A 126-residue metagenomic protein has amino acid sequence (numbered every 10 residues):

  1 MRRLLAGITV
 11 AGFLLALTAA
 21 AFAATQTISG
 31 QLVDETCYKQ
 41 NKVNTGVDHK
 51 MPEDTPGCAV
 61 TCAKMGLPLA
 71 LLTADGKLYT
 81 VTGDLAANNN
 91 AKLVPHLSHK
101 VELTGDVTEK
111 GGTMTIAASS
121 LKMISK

Functional and structural regions predicted by a protein language model:
M1-L4: Positively charged n-region of N-terminal signal peptides that target proteins for export
I8-T18: Bacterial N-terminal signal peptides
A19-T25: Boundary at the C-terminal end of the N-terminal hydrophobic targeting segment
T25-M65, S98, G105: Structural detector for short beta-strands of small beta-barrel domains
P52-C58, T82-A91: N-terminal post-signal-peptidase region of extra-cytosolic proteins
A70-A74, A117: Short, acidic/hydrophobic/Gly-rich beta-strand patch recurrent on exposed beta strands that often constitutes part
A87-E102: Short nucleic-acid-contacting surface segments enriched for D/E, G, S/T with interspersed K/R
T108-K126: OB-fold/S1-family single-stranded nucleic acid-binding modules
